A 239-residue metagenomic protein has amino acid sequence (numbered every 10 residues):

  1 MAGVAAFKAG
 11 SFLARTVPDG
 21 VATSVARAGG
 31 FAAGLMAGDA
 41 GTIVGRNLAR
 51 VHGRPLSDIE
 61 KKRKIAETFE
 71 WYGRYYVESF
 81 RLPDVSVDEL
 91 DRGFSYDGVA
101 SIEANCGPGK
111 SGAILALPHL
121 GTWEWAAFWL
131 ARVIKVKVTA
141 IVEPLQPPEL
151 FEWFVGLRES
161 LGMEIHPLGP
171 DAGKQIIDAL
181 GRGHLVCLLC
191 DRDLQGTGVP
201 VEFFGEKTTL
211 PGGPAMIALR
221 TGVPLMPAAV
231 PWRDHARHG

Functional and structural regions predicted by a protein language model:
M1-L117, T122, I134, F151-G156 (+1 more regions): Membrane-anchoring hydrophobic helices of lipid-metabolizing enzymes
P83-G239: Soluble catalytic domains of membrane acyltransferases
